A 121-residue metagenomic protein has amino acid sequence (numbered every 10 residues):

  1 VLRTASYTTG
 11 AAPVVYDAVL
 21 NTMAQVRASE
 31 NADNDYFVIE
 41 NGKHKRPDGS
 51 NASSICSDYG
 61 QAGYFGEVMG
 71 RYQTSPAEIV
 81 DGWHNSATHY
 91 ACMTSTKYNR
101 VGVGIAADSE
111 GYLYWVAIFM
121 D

Functional and structural regions predicted by a protein language model:
V1-D121: Functional surface patches built around histidine and acidic residues
